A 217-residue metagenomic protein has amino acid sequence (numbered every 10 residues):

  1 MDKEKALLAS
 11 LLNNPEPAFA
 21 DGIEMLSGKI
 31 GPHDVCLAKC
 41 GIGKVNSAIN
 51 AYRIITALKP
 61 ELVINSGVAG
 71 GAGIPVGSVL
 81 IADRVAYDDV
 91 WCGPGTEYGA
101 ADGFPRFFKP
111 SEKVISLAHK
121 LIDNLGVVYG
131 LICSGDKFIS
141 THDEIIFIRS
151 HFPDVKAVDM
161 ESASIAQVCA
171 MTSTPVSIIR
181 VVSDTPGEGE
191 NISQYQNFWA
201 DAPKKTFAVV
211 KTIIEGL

Functional and structural regions predicted by a protein language model:
M1-I55: N-terminal short beta-loop-beta anion/metal-coordinating cradle
L11, K113-L125, H151, V168 (+1 more regions): Generic non-transmembrane alpha-helical segments
T56-A57, G71-P75, A166-P175: Alpha-helix C-terminal capping segments
K59-I64: Proline-aspartate-enriched helix->loop->beta-strand connector
G71-F152: Mid-sequence, gly/pro-rich, charge-dense loop/helix-turn segments that line enzyme active sites
F138-N191: A C-terminal functional module that forms or caps the active site or interfaces directly with catalytic machinery
P186-L217: His/Asp/Glu-rich mid-to-C-terminal helical/loop segments that flank catalytic regions of hydrolases
